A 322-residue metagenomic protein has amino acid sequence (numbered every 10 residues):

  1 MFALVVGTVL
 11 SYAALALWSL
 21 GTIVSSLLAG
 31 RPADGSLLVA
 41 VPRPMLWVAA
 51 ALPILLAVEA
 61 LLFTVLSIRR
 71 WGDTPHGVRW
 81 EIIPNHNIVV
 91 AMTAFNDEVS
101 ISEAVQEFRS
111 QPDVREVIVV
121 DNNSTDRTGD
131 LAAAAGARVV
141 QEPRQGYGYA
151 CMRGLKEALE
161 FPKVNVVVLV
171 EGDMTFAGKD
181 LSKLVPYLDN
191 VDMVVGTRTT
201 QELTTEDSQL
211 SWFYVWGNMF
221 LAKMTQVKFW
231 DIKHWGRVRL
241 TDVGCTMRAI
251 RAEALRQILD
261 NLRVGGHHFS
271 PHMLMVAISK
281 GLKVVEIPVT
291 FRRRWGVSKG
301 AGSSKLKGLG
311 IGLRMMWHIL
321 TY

Functional and structural regions predicted by a protein language model:
M1-I82, N261-Y322: Hydrophobic helical membrane-anchoring modules
F63-D113: N-terminal signal-anchor transmembrane helix
D97-S100, S124, A177: Donor nucleotide-sugar binding loop of glycosyltransferases
F108, N122-N123, Q145, G154: Conserved short acidic donor-positioning loop in nucleotide-sugar-dependent glycosyltransferases
D121-G129: A conserved acidic beta->alpha catalytic loop
A134-A135, Y149-V166: Active-site nucleotide-sugar/metal-binding loop of Leloir-type enzymes
P143-Q145, Y149-E157, G178-R263, H267 (+1 more regions): Acceptor/aglycone-binding surface of glycosyltransferases and processive sugar-polymer synthases
K163-T175: Short beta-strand-to-loop acidic/aromatic patch adjacent to the donor-nucleotide binding site
